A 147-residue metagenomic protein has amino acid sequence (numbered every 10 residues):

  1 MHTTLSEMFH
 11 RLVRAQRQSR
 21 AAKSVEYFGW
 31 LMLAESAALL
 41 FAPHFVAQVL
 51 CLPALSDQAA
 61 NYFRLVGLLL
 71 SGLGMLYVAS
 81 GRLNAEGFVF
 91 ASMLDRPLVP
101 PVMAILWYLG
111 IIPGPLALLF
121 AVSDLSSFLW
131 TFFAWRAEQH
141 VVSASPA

Functional and structural regions predicted by a protein language model:
M1-A21, P146: Short, Lys/Arg-rich, polar N-terminal cytosolic tail immediately upstream of the first transmembrane signal-anchor
Q18-N61: Membrane-helix boundary elements
R20, S24-Y27, Y62-L68, A91-L94 (+1 more regions): Alpha-helical transmembrane segments
V25-Y27, L50-Q58, Y77-F88, L109: Short juxtamembrane and helix-loop transition motifs at transmembrane-helix boundaries in membrane proteins
W30-L40, Q58-G81, M93-P101: Core segments of alpha-helical transmembrane spans in multipass integral membrane proteins
F41-A42, V49-L50, A79-S80, L106-L109 (+1 more regions): Helix-loop junctions at the membrane-solvent interface of multi-pass transporters, primarily the C-terminal
R82-L83, F88, P101-A121, R136: Membrane-helix boundary connector in multi-pass membrane proteins
L125-A147: Membrane-water interface at the C-terminal end of transmembrane alpha helices
